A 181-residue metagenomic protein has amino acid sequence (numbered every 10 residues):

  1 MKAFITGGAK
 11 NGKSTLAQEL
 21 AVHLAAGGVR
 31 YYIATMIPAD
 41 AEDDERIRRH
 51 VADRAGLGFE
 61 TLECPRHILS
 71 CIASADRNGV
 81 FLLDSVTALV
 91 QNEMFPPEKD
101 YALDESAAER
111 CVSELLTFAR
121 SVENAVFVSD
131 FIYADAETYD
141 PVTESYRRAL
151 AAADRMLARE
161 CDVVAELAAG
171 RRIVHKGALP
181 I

Functional and structural regions predicted by a protein language model:
K2-S74: Conserved P-loop
F4, V80-L82, V126-V128: Structural motif
A17, H50, L82, D130 (+1 more regions): Residue-level signal for inorganic ion chemistry
G28-Y31, G79, N124, V163: Residues at the starts of beta-strands that form the adenosine-phosphate
M36, S85, V128-F131: A short beta-strand-to-loop transition that corresponds to the Sensor-1 phosphate-sensing loop of AAA+ P-loop ATPases
D44, R48-V51, L69, T87 (+3 more regions): Generic detector of well-ordered alpha-helical segments enriched in charged/polar residues, highlighting helical
L57-A107: Helix-adjacent hinge/juxtasegments
V90-I181: Replace "adjacent to P-loop NTPase cores in ATP/GTP-dependent enzymes" with "adjacent to NTP-binding cores
